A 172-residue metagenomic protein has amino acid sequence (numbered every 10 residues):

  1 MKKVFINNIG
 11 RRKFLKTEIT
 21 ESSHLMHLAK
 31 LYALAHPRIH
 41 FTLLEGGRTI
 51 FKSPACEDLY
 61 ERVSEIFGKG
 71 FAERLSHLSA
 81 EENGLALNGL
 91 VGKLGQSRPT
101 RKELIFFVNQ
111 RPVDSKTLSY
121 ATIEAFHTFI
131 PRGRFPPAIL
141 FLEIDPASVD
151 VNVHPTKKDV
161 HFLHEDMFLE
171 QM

Functional and structural regions predicted by a protein language model:
M1-M172: N-terminal phosphate-binding caps/lids of nucleotide- and nucleic-acid-binding domains
